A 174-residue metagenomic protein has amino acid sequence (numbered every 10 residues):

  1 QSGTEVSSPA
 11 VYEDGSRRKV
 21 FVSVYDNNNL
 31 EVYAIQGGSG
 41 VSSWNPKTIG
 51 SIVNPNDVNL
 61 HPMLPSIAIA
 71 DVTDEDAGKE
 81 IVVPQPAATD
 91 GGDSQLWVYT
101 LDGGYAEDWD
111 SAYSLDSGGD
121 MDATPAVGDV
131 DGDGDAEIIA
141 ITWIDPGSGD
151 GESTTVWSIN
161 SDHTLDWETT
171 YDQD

Functional and structural regions predicted by a protein language model:
Q1-S8, S51-S66, S114-P125, D172-D174: Repeat-based blade/solenoid architectures
S7-D14, K19, P65-D74, E80 (+4 more regions): Beta-propeller blade termini
V24, Q85, L101, A106 (+2 more regions): Threonine-centered tandem repeat motifs in low-complexity domains
V24-N29, P86-G91, W143-G149: Short glycine/acidic-enriched loop and turn motifs that connect beta-strands
N29-Y33, S94-W97, E152-W157: A short loop-to-beta-strand structural motif that recurs across blades of beta-propeller domains
Y33, P65-S66, P84-P86, D93 (+1 more regions): Solenoidal tandem-repeat scaffolds enriched in leucines and small polar residues
I35-G37, V72, L101-G103, V130 (+1 more regions): Inter-blade boundary loops/turns of WD-repeat beta-propellers
G38-K47, G104-D110, D162-E168: Beta-strand initiation motifs
